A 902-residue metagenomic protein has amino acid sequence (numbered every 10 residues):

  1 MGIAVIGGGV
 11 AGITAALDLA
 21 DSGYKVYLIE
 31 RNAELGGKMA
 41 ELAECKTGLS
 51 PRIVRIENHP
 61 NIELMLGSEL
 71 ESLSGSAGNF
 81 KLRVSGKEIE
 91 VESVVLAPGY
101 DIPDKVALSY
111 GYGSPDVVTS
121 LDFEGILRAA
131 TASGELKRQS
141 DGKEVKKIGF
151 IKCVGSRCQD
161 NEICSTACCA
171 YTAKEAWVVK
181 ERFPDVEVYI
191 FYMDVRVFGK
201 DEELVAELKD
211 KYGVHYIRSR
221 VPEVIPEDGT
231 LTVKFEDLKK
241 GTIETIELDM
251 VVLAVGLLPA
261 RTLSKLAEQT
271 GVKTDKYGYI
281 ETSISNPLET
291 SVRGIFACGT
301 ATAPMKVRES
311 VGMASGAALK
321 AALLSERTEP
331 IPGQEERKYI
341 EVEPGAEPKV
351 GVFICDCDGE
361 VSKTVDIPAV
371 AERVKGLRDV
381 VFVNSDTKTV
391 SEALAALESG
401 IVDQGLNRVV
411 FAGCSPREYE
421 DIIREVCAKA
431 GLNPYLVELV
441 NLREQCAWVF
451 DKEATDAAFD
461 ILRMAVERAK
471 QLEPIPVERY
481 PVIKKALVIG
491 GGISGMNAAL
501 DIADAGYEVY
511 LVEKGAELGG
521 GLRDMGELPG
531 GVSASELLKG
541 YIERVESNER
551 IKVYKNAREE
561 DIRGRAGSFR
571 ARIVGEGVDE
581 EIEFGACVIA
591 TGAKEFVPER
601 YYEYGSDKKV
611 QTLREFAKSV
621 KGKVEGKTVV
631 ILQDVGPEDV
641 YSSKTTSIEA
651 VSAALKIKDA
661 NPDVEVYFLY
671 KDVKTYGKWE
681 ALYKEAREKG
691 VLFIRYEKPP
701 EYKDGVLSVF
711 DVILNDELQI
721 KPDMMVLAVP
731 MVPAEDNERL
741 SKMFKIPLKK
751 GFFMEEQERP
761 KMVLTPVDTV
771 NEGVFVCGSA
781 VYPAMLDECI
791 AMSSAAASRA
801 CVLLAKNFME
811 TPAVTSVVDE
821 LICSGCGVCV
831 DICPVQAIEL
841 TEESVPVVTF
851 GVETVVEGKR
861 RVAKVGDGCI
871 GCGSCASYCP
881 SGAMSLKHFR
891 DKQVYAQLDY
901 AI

Functional and structural regions predicted by a protein language model:
M1-I902: Residues forming the flavin
